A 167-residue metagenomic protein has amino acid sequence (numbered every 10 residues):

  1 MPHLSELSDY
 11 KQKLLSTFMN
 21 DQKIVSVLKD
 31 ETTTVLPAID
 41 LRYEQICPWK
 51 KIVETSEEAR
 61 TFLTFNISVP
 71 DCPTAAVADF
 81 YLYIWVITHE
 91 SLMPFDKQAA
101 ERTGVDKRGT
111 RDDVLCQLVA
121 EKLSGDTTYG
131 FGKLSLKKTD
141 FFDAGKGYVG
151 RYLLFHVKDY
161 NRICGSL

Functional and structural regions predicted by a protein language model:
M1-A76: Small/polar-rich, solvent-exposed N-terminal microdomains that initiate assembly or binding
V25-T33, S56, R108-I163, L167: Acidic-leaning, charged glycine-interspersed low-complexity segments
L41-Y43, F62, K97, E101 (+1 more regions): A generic structural signal for ordered alpha-helices
A76-K97, V119, Y148-R162: Oligomerization/assembly interface segments of phage tail-like spikes and tubes
P94-R111: Short histidine-centered catalytic/ligand-binding loop motif
